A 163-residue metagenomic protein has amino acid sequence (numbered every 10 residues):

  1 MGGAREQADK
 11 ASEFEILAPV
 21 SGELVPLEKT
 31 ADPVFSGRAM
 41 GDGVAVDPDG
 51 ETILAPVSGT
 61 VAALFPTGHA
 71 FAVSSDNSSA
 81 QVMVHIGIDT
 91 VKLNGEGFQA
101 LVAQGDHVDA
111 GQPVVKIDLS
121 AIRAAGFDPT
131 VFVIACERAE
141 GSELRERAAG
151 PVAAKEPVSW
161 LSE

Functional and structural regions predicted by a protein language model:
M1-E163: Contiguous, well-folded functional domains in the mature portion of proteins
